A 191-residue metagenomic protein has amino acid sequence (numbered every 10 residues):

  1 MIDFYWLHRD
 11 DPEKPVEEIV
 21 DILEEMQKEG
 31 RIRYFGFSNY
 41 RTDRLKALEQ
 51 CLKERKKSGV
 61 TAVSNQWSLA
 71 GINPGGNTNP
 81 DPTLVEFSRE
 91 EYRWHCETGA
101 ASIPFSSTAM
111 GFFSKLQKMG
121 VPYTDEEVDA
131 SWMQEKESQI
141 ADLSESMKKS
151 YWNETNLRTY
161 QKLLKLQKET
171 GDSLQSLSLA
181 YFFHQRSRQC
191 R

Functional and structural regions predicted by a protein language model:
M1: An active-site-proximal structural segment forming one wall of the substrate-binding cleft that immediately precedes
F4-Y5, G36: Acidic/hydrophobic-patterned starts of short beta strands in beta-sheet-rich repeat architectures
D10-R191: Beta/alpha (TIM)-barrel catalytic core signal, keyed to glycine-rich beta->alpha loops juxtaposed to Asp/Glu that bind
